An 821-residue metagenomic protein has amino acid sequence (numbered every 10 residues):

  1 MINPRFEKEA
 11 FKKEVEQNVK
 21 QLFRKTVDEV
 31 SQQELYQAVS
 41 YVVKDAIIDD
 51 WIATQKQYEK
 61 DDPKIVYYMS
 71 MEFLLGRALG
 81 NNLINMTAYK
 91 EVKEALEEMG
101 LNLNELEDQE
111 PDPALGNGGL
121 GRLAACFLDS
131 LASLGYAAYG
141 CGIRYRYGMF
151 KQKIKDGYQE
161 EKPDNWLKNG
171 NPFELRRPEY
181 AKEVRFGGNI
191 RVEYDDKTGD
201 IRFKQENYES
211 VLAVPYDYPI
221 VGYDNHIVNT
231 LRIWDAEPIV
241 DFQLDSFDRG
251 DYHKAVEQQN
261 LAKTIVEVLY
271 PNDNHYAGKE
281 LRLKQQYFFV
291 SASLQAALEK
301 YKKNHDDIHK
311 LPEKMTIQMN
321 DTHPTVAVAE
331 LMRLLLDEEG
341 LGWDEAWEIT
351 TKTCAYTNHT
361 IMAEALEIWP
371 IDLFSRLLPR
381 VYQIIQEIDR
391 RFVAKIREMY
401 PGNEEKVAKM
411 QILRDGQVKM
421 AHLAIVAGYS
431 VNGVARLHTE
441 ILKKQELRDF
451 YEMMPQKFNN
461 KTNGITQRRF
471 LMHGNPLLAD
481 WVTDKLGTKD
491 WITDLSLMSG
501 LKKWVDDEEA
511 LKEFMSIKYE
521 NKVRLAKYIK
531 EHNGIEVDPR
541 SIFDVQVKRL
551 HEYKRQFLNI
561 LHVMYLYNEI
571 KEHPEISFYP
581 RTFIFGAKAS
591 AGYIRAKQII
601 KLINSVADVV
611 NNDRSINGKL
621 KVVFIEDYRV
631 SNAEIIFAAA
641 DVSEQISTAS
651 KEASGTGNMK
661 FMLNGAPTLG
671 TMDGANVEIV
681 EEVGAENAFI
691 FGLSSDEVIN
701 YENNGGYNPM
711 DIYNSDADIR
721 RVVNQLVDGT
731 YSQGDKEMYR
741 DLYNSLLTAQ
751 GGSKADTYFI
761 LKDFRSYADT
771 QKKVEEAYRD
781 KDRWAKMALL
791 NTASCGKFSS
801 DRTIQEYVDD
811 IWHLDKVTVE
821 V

Functional and structural regions predicted by a protein language model:
M1-V821: A conserved ligand/cofactor-binding region detector
